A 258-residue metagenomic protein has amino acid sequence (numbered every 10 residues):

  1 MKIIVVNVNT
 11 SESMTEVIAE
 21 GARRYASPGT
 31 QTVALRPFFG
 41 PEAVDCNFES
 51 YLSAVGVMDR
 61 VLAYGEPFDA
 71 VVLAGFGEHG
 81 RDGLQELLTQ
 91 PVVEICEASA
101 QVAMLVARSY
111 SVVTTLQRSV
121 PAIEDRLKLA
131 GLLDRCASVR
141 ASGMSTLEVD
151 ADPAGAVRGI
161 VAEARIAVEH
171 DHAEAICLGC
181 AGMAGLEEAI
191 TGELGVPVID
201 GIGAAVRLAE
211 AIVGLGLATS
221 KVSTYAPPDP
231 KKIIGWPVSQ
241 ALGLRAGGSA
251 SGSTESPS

Functional and structural regions predicted by a protein language model:
K2-Y25: N-terminal beta1-alpha1 ligand-phosphate binding loop
V5, G65-G75, H172-C180: Periplasmic-binding protein-like
S13, M104-S142, G155-R158, A211-G248 (+1 more regions): Short, glycine-/small-residue-rich phosphate/pyrophosphate-handling segment
A34-D59, L147-D152: N-terminal beta-loop-helix "entrance" segment that forms/cooperates in small-molecule cofactor or anionic ligand
Y51-P67, V157-H172: Short, well-structured alpha-helical segments in soluble
A54-R108, V112: Glycine/small-residue-rich loop that forms an oxyanion/phosphate-binding "nest" at active or ligand-binding sites
Q90-E97, D134-V139, V196-G203, T219: Short hydrophobic/aromatic-enriched beta-strand-loop microsegments
P121-A181, L186: Active-site rim beta-loop-alpha module in soluble metabolic enzymes
